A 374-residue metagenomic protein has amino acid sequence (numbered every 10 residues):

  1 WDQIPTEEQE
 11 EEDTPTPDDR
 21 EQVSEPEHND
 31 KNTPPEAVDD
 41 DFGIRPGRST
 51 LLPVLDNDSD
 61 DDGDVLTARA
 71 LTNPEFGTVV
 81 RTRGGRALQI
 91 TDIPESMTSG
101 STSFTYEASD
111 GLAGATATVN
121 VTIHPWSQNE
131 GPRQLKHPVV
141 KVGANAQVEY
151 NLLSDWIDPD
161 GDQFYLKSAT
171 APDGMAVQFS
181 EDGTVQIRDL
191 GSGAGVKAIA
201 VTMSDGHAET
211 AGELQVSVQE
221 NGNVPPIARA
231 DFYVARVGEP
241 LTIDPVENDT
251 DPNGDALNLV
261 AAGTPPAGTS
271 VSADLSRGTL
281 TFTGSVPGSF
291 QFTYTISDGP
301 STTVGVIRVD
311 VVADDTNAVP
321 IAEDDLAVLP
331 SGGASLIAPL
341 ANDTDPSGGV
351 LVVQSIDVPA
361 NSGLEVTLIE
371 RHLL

Functional and structural regions predicted by a protein language model:
D2-G63, A68, S103-G161, A198-G254 (+2 more regions): Extracellular interdomain linkers/hinges and stalk-like, low-complexity segments in secreted or single-pass
E25-E27, N73, I90, H124-P125 (+6 more regions): Short secondary-structure boundary micro-motifs
E36, N73, Q134, A171 (+5 more regions): Residues that act as N-cap/strand-start positions at coil-to-secondary-structure junctions
I44-P46, L66-N73, T82, S96 (+10 more regions): Hydrophobic beta-strand core residues of beta-sandwich domains
D62-F76, D158-G174, N253-A267, D345-N361: Change to "...patches in solvent-exposed regions of secreted, membrane-anchored, or virion-exposed structural
L66, V80, S103, F164 (+11 more regions): Polar low-complexity intrinsically disordered regions enriched in Ser/Thr and small residues
G77-P94, M175-L190, G268-T283, S362-L374: Strand-loop-strand motifs at the edges of beta-sheets in extracellular beta-sandwich domains
P94-G100, L190-G195, S285-G288: Surface-exposed, short loops/turns at beta-strand junctions within beta-sandwich domains
